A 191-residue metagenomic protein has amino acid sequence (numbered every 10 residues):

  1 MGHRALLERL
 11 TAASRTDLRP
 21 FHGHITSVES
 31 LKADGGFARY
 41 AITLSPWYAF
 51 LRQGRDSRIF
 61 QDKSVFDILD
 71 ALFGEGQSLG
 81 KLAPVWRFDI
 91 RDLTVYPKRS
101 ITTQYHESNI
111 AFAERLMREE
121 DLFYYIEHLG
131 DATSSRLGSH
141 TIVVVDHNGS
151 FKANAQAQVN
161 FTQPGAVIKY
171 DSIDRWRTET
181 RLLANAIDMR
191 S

Functional and structural regions predicted by a protein language model:
M1-S191: Amphipathic alpha-helical and helix-coil boundary elements used as assembly and membrane-proximal scaffolds
